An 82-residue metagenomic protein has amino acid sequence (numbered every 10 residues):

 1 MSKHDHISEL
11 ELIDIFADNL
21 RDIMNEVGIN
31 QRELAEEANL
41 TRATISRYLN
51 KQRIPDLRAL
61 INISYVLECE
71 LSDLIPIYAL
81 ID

Functional and structural regions predicted by a protein language model:
S2-G28: A short, Lys/Arg-rich alpha-helix, primarily the initiator
D22, R47, P76: DNA-binding alpha-helical recognition surfaces that contact promoter or target DNA
N25, N39, N50-Q52, A79: Residue-level detection of the helix-turn-helix DNA-binding "recognition helix"
V27-R47: Short alpha-helical DNA-recognition segment
I29, P55-R58: Residue-level signal for the short linker/turn that defines the boundary of a DNA-recognition helix
R58-D73: DNA major-groove recognition helix of helix-turn-helix/homeodomain DNA-binding modules
L74-D82: Short amphipathic recognition helices of helix-turn-helix/homeodomain-type DNA-binding modules
